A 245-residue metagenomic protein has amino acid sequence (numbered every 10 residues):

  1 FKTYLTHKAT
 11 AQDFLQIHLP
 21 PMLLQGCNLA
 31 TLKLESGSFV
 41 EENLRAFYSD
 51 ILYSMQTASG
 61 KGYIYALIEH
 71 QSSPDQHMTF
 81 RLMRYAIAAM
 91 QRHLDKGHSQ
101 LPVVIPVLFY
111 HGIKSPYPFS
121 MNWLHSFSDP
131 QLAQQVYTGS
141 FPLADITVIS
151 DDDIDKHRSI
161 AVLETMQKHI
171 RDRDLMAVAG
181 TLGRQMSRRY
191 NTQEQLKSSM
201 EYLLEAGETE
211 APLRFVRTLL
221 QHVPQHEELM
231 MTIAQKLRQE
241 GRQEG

Functional and structural regions predicted by a protein language model:
F1-E244: Elongated, amphipathic alpha-helical interaction scaffolds
